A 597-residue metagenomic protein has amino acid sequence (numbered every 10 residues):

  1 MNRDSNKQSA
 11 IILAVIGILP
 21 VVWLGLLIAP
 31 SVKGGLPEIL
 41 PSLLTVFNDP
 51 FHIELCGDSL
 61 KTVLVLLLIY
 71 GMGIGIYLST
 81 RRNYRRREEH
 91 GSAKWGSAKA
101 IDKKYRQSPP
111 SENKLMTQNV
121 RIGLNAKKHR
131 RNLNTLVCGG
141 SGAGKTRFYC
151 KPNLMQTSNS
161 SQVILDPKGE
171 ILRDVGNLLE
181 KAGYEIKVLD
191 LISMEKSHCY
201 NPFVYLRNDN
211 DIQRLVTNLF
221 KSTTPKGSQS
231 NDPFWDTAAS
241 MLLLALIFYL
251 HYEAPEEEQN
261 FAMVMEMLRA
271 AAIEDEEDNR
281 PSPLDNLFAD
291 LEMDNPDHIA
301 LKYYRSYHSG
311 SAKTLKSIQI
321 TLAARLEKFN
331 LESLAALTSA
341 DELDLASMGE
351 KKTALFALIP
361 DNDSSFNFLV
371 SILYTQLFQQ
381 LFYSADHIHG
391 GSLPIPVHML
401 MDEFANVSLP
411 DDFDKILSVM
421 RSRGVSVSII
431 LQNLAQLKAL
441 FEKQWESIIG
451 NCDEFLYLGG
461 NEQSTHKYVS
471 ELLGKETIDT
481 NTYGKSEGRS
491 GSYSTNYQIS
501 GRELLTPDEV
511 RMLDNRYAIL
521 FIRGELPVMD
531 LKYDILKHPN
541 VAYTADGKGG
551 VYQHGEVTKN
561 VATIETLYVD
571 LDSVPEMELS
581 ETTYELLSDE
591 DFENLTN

Functional and structural regions predicted by a protein language model:
M1-A143, R147-P152, E195, K475 (+3 more regions): Basic- and hydrophobic-enriched, low-structure N-terminal and domain-boundary segments that flank ATP-binding catalytic
L36, L40-F47, Y105, S486-S490 (+4 more regions): Extended hydrophobic/Leu-rich segments
K128-V425, L440, Q444, D508-M529 (+1 more regions): P-loop NTPase motor domains
M155-T157, L179, L437, L472 (+2 more regions): Alpha-helix termini
F203, K532-P539: A short, sequence-level motif marking secondary-structure junctions
I359, D363, E403, L431 (+3 more regions): Short loop or secondary-structure boundary microenvironments that flank and position key functional residues
L417-V419, R423-I519: Conserved ATP-driven motor cores of ASCE-family P-loop NTPases powering translocation/secretion/packaging/pilus
L472, I535-K537, D546-V551: Short intrinsically disordered coil segments
